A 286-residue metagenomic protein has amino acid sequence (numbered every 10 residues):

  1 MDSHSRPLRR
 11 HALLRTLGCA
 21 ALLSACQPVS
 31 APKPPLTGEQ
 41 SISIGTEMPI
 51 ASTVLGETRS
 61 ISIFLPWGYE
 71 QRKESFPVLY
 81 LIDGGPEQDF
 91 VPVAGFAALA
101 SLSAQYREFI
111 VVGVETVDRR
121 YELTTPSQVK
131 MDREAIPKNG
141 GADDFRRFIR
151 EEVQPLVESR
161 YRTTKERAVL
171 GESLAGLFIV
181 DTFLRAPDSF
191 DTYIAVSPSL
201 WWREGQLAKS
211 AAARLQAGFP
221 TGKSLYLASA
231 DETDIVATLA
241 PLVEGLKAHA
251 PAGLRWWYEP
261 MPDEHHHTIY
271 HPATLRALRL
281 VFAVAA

Functional and structural regions predicted by a protein language model:
D2-A20: N-terminal secretory signal peptides and thylakoid transit peptides that target proteins across membranes
S24-A25: C-terminal motif of bacterial Sec signal peptides marking the signal peptidase cleavage site
V29-A286: Non-catalytic cap/lid and distal C-terminal segments of serine-dependent acyl enzymes
